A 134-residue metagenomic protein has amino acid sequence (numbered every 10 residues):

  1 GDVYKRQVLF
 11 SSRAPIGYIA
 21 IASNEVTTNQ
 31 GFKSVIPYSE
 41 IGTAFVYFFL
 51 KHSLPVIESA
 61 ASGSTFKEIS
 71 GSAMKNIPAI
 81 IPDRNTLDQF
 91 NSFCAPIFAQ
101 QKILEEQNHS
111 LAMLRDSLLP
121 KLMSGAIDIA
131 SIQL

Functional and structural regions predicted by a protein language model:
G1-Y4: Short, small-residue-biased leader/transition segments that mark boundaries at the very start of proteins
V8-T28, T43-F48, V56-S64: Short, ligand-facing micro-motifs at secondary-structure edges
Q30-F32: Glycine- and aromatic-enriched periplasmic loops at the membrane-periplasm interface of multi-pass inner-membrane
V35: Glycine- and hydrophobic-rich flexible loops that cap the catalytic core of alpha/beta enzyme folds
E40-I41, F48, P55-V56, A60-K67 (+1 more regions): Amphipathic alpha-helical coiled-coil/heptad-repeat segments
